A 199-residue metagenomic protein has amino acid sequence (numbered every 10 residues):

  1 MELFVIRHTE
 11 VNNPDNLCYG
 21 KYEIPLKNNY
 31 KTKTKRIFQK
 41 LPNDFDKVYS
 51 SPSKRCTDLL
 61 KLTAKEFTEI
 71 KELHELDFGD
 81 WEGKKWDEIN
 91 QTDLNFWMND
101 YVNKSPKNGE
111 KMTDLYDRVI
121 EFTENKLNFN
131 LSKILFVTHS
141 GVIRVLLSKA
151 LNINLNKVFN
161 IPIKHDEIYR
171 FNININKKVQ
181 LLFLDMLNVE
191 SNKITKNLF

Functional and structural regions predicted by a protein language model:
L3-F4, N130-S140: Generic beta-sheet signal
L3-T63, E110: Active-site-proximal alpha-helix that buttresses catalytic centers in soluble enzyme cores
K40, L62, E66, N125 (+1 more regions): Active-site catalytic microenvironments for nucleophilic, acid-base chemistry
L41-D44, K126-S132: Glycine-rich phosphate-binding loop signature in dinucleotide/nucleotide-binding domains
S50-S51, D117, V137-T138: Short beta-strand scaffold positions
T63-I120: Phosphate-handling substructures
E69-I70, L76-D87, S148-F199: Acidic, low-complexity terminal tails and accessory targeting/binding regions of phosphate-metabolizing enzymes
S140-R144, E167: GST superfamily/GST-like fold recognition
